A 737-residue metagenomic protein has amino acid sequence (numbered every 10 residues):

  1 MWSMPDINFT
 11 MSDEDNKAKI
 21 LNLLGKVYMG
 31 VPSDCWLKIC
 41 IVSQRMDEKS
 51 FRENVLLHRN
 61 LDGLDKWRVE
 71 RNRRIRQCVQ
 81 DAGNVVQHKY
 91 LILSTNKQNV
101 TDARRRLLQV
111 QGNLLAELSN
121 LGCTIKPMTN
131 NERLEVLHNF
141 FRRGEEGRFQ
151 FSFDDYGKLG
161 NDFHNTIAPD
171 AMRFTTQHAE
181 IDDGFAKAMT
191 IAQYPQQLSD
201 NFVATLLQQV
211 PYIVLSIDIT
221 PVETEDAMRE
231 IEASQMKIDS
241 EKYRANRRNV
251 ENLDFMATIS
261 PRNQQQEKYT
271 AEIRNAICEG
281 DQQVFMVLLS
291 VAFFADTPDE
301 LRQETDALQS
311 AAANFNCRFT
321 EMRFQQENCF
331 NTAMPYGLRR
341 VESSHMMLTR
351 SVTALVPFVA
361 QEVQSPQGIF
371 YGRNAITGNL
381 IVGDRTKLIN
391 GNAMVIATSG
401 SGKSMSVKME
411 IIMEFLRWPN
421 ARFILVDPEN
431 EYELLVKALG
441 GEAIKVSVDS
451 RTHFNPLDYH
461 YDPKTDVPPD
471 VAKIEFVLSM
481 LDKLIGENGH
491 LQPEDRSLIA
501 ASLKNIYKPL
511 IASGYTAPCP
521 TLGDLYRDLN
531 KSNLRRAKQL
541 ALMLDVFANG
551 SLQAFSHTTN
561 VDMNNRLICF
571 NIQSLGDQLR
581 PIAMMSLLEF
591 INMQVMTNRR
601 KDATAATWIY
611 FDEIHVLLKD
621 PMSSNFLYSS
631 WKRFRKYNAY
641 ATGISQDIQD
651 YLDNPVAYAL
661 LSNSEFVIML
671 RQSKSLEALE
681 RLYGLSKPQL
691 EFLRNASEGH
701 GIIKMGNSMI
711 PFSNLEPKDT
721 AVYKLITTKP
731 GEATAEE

Functional and structural regions predicted by a protein language model:
M1-F358: Extended, folded cores of ATP/NTP-driven motor/assembly subunits in large transport and secretion machines
I7, E14-S33, I41-Q44, W67 (+11 more regions): P-loop NTPase motor domains
V395: Hydrophobic anchor at the beta1->P-loop junction of P-loop NTPases
K403: Conserved lysine of the Walker
S406: Hydrophobic positions on the alpha1 helix immediately C-terminal to the Walker A/P-loop
M413-I424, Q594: Post-Walker A helix-loop "phosphate-sensing" segment adjacent to the P-loop in P-loop NTPases
K445-D449, F666-K674: Conserved AAA+ ATPase "SRH/arginine-finger" region at the nucleotide-binding site
L685-E736: Conserved P-loop NTPase
